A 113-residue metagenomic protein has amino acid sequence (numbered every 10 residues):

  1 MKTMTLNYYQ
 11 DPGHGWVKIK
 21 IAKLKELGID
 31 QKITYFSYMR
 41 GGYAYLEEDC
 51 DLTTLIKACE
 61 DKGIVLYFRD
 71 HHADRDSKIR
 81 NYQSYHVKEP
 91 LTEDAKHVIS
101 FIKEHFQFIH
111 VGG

Functional and structural regions predicted by a protein language model:
M1, V87-S100: Low-complexity, Pro/Thr/Ser/Gly/Ala-rich linker/spacer regions in secreted, extracellular modular proteins
K2-I19: The feature represents the first ordered module of a protein
L6-Q10, I33-Y38, I109: Short, exposed beta-strand/loop patches in secreted or surface proteins that constitute
H14-R40: A short, structured beta-strand/loop element
K18-A22, E48, I102: Helix N-cap / beta->alpha transition motif
Y38-E48: A short, exposed loop/beta-hairpin motif centered on an aromatic-Gly-Thr core
D49-L91: Short, compact, well-ordered microdomains
A95-G112: Amphipathic alpha-helical oligomerization segments
